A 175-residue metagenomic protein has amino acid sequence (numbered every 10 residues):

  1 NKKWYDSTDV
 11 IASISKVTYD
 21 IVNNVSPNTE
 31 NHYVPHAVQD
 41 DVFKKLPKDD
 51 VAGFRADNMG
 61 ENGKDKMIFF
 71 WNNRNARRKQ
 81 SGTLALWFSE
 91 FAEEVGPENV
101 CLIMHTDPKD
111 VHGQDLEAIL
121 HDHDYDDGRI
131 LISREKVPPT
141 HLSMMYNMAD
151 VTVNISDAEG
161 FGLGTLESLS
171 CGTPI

Functional and structural regions predicted by a protein language model:
N1-D9: A conserved, positively charged/aromatic
Y5, M144-A149: Short alpha-helical donor nucleotide-sugar binding micro-motif in glycosyltransferases
V17, A37: Carbohydrate-associated surface elements
V38-D57: Acidic anion/phosphate-binding donor-loop and adjacent secondary structure in glycosyltransferase catalytic cores
E61-K79, A85-F88, L102-I103: Conserved donor-binding/catalytic core segment of Leloir-type glycosyltransferases
G113-T140: Nucleotide-activated donor-binding/catalytic signature segment of Leloir-type glycosyltransferases, i.e., the conserved
D157: Aromatic "clamp/platform" in nucleotide-sugar-dependent glycosyltransferases that forms part of the donor/acceptor
